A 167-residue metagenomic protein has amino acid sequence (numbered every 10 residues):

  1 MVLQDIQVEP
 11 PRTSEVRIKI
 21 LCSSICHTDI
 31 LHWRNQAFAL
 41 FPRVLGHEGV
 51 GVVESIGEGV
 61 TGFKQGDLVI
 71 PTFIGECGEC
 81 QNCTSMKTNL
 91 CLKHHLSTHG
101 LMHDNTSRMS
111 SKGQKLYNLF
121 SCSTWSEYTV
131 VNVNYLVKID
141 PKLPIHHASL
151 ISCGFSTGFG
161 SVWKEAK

Functional and structural regions predicted by a protein language model:
M1-Q7: Short glycine/threonine/proline-enriched tight-turn/helix- or strand-capping micro-motif at secondary-structure
V2, C26, V52: Conserved Rossmann-like nucleotide-binding pocket used by diverse enzymes that bind dinucleotide cofactors
V2, S14, H47, C122-T124: Short, basic and Ser/Thr-rich N-terminal targeting/leader segments
Q7-S23, Q36-T84, N89, S97 (+1 more regions): Glycine-rich beta-strand-centered segment in the early N-terminal region that forms part of a ligand/cofactor-binding
H27, H47, G160: Histidine-centered active-site/metal-ligand motif
H27-R34: Cytochrome P450 core scaffold surrounding the K-helix E-X-X-R motif and the conserved "meander" helix-loop region
T28, I70-I74, C153: Glycine-rich phosphate/pyrophosphate-binding beta-alpha loops
C77-K167: NAD(P)H dinucleotide-binding glycine-rich loop of Rossmann-like/cofactor-binding domains, especially the beta1-alpha1
